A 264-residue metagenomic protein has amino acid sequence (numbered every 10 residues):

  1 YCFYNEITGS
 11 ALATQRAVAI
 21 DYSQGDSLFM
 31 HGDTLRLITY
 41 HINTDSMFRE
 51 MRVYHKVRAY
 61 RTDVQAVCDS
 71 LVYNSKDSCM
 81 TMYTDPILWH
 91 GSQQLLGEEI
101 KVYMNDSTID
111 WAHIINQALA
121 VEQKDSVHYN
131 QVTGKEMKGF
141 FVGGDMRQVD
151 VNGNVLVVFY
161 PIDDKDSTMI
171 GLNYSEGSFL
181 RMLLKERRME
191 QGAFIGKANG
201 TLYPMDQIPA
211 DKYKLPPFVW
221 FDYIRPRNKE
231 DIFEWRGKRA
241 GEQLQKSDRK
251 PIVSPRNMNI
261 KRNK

Functional and structural regions predicted by a protein language model:
Y1-K264: Structural signature for solvent-exposed beta-strand/loop edge elements and short helix-capping sites, enriched
